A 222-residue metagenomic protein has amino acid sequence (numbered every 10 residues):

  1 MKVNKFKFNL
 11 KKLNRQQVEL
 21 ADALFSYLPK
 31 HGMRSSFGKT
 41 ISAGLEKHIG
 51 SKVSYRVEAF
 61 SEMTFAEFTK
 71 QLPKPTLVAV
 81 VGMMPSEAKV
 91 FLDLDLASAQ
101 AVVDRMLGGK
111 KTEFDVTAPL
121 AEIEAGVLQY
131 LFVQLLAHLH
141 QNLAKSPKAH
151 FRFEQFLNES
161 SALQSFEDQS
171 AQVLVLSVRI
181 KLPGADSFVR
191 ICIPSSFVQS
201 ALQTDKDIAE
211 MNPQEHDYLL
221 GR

Functional and structural regions predicted by a protein language model:
M1-R222: N-terminal auxiliary interaction/assembly segments of multi-subunit proteins
